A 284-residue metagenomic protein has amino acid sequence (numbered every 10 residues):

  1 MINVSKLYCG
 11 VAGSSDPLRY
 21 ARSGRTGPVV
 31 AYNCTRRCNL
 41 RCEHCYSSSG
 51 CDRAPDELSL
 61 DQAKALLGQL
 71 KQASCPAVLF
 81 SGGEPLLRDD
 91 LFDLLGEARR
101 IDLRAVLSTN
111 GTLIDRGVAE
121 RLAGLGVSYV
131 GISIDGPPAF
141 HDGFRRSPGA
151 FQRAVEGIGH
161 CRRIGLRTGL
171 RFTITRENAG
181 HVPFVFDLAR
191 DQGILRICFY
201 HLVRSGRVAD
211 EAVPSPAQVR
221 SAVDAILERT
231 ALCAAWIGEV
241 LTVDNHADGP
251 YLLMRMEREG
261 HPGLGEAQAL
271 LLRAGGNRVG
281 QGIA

Functional and structural regions predicted by a protein language model:
M1-A31, Q72, A269-L271, G276-R278: N-terminal [4Fe-4S]-dependent radical SAM core
S23-D61: Canonical Radical SAM [4Fe-4S] cluster-binding loop centered on the CxxxCxxC motif and its immediate flanking residues
V30, I132, F199, T242-V243: Short glycine/serine/threonine-enriched helix-capping/active-site loop that flanks the nucleotide-sugar donor pocket
C34, G82-G83: Short acidic donor-binding/metal-coordinating loop in glycosyltransferase active sites
S49, G165, T230-C233: A general structural signal marking secondary-structure boundaries and capping sites
L60-S81, L87-P216: Radical SAM/AdoMet-radical enzyme domain recognition
P85, R176-E177, N245-P250: Short, internal active-site loops enriched in acidic
R207-A284: A C-terminal junction/extension of Radical SAM enzymes
